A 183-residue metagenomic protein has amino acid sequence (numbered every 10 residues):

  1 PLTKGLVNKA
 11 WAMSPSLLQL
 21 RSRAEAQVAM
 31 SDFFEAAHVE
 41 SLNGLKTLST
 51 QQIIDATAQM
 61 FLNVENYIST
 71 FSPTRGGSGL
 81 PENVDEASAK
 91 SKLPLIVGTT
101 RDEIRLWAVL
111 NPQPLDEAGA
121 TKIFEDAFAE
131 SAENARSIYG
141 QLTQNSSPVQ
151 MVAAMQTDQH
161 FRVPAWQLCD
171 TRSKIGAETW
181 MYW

Functional and structural regions predicted by a protein language model:
P1: Serine-hydrolase catalytic core recognition
K4, K9, M13-I123, Q150-K174: Substrate-access "cap/lid" subdomains that shape and gate the entrance to catalytic or ligand-binding pockets
A36-T47, E130-R136, Q144-N145: Short, surface-exposed acidic
P114-T143: Active-site-proximal cap/lid insertion segments
G140-V152: Short, conserved helix/loop micro-motifs enriched in His/Cys and acidic residues
E178-W180: Hydrophobic anchor at the start of a short beta-strand that flanks the dinucleotide cofactor-binding loop
